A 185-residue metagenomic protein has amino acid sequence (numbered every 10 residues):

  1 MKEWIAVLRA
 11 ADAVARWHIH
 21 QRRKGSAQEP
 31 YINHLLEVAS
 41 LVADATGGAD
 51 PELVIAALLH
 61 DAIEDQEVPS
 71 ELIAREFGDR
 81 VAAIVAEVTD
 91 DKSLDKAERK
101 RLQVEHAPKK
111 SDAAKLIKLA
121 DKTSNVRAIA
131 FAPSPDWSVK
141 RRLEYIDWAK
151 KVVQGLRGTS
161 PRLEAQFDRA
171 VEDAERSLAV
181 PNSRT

Functional and structural regions predicted by a protein language model:
M1-T185: Active-site helical microenvironments for divalent-metal-assisted chemistry
